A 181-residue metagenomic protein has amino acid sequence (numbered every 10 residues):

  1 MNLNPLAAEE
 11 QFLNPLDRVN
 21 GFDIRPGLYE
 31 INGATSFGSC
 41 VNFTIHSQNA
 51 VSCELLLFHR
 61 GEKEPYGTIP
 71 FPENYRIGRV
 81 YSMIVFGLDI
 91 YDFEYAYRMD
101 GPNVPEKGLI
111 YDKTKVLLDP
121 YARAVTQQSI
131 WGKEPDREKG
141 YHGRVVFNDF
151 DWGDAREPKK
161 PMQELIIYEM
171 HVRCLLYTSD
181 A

Functional and structural regions predicted by a protein language model:
N2-G38, Y66-T68, Y75-E169, L176: The feature marks proteins involved in alpha-glucan
S39-F43: Structural beta-strand segments of beta-rich domains
I45, M170: Active-site-flanking ligand-binding surface segments in enzyme catalytic domains
S47-S52: Short proline/glycine-enriched turn/loop motifs at strand-loop junctions of beta-rich domains
E54-L56: Beta-strand signatures of extracellular beta-sandwich domains
F58-E64: Change "in extracellular beta-sheet-rich domains … of secreted and cell-surface proteins" to "in beta-sheet-rich domains
Y177-A181: Conserved small/polar residues in nucleotide/adenosyl-binding loops
